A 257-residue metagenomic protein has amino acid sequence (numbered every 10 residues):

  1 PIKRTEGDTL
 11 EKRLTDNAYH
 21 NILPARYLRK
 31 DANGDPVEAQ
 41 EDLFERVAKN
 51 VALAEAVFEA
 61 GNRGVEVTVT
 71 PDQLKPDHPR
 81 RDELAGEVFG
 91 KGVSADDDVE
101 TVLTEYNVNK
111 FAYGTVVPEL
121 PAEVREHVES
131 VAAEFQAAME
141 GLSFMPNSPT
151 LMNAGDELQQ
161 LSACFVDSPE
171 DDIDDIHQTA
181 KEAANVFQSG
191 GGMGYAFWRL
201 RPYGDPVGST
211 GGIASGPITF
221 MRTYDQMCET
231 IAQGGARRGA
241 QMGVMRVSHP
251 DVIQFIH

Functional and structural regions predicted by a protein language model:
P1-H257: Extended catalytic cores of very large enzyme megasubunits
